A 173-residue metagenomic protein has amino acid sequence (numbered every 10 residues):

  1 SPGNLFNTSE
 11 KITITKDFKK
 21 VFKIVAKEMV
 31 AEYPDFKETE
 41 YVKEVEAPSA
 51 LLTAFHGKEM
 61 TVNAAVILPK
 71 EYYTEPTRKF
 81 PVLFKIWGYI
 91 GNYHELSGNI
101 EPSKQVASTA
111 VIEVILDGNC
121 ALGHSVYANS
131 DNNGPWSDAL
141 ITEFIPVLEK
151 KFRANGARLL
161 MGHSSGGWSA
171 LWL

Functional and structural regions predicted by a protein language model:
S1-L173: Non-catalytic cap/lid and distal C-terminal segments of serine-dependent acyl enzymes
